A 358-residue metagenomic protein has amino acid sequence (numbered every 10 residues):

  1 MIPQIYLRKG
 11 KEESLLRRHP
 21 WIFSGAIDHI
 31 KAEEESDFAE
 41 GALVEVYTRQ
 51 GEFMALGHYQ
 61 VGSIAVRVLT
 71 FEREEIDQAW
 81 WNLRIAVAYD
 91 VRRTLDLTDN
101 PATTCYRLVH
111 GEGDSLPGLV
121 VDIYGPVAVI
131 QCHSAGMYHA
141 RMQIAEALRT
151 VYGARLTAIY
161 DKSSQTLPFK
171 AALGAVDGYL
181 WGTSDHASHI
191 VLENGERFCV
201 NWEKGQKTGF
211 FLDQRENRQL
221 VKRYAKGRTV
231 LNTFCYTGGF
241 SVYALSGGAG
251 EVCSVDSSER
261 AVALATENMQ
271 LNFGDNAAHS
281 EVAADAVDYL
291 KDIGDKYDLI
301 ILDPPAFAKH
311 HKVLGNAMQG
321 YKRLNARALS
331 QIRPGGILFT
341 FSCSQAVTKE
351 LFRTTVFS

Functional and structural regions predicted by a protein language model:
M1-G125: Non-catalytic accessory regions of SAM-dependent methyltransferases
F23, V46, A55, A128-Q131 (+2 more regions): Short hydrophobic-aromatic micro-motifs
A65-V68, A79, Q131, H139-I144 (+1 more regions): A short, polar/proline- and glycine-enriched secondary-structure boundary/capping micro-motif
L83, Y89-T94, D99-N100, G153-A172 (+1 more regions): A short, charged
V109-D122, Y138-F210, Q219: Non-catalytic substrate-recognition/targeting regions of SAM-dependent transferases
G125-M137: A short interface-forming secondary-structure element
T183-S358: Rossmann-like S-adenosyl-L-methionine
